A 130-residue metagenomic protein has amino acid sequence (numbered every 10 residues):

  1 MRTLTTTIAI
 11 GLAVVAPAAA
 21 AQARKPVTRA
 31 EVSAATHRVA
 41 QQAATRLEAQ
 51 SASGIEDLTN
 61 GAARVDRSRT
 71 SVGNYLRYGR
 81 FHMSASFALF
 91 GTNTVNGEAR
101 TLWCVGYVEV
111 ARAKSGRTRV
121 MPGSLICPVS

Functional and structural regions predicted by a protein language model:
M1-T5: Positively charged n-region of N-terminal signal peptides that target proteins for export
T7-V15: Bacterial N-terminal signal peptides
V15-A16, S33, D66, G73 (+2 more regions): N-terminal non-cleavable signal-anchor helices
P17-Q22: Sec/Tat signal peptide C-region and signal peptidase I cleavage site
K25-R67: Short, non-transmembrane alpha-helical segments in secretory-pathway proteins
S71-S130: Extracytosolic low-complexity repeat regions of secreted or lipid-anchored proteins
